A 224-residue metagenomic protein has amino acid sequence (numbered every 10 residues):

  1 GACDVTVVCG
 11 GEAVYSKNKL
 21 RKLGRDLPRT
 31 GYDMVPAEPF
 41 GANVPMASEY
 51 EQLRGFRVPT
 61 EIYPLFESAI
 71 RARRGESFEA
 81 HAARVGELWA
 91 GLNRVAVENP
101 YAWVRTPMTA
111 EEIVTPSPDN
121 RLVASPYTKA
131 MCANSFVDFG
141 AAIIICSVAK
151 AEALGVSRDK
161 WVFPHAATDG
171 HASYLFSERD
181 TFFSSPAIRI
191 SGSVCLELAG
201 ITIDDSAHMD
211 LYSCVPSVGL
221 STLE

Functional and structural regions predicted by a protein language model:
A2-K150, V156-E224: Conserved "HGTGT" condensation-loop signature of ketosynthase/thiolase-family condensing enzymes that catalyze
